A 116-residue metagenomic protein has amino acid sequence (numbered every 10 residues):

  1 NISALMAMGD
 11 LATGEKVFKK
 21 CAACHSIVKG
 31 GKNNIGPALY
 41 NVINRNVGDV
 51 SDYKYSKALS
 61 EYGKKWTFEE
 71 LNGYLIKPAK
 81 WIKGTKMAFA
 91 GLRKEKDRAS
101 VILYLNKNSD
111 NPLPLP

Functional and structural regions predicted by a protein language model:
N1-F18: Electrostatic cytochrome c docking/interface patches
L5-A7, A23-S26, K54-K57: N-terminal post-signal-peptidase region of extra-cytosolic proteins
L11-E15, K29-F68, A88-L92: Gly/Gly-Pro-rich "capping" loops immediately C-terminal to redox-active cysteine motifs in periplasmic/lumenal
F18-I27, V101-L105: The canonical Cys-X-X-Cys-His
C24-I27, G31, W81: Histidine kinase transmitter module recognition
K65-P116: C-terminal capping alpha-helices of c-type cytochrome domains
